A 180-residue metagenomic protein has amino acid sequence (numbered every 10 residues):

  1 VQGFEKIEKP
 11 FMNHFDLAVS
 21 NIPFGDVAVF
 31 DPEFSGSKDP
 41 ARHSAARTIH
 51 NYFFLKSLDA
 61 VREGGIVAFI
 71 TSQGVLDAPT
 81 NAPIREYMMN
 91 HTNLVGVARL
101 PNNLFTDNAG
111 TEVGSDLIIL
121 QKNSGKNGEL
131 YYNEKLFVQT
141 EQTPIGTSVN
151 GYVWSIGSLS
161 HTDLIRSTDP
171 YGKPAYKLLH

Functional and structural regions predicted by a protein language model:
V1-G36, N51-V61, I66-V75: Conserved proline-anchored active-site loop of SAM-dependent methyltransferases that bridges a beta-strand
E8, S37-H43, N102: Short helix/strand-bridging catalytic loops that position acidic/His residues to coordinate divalent metals and engage
E8-F11, T106-G110: Short, solvent-exposed polar/charged micro-motifs at secondary-structure junctions
P23, V27, N102, N123: Flexible loop residues that form catalytic and substrate-binding hotspots at small-molecule/glycan-binding clefts
G25-V29, D77-P79, T106-A109, N127-L130: Switch/connector loops and helix/strand junctions flanking conserved nucleotide-binding motifs in nucleotide-processing
F34-K38, I84-Y87: Glycine-rich, phosphate-binding/catalytic loops in enzymes
H43-T106, V113-L120: Conserved Class I SAM-dependent methyltransferase catalytic core
D107-H180: Flexible, glycine-/basic-rich loop-and-beta segments that form/coincide with the SAM-dependent methyltransferase
